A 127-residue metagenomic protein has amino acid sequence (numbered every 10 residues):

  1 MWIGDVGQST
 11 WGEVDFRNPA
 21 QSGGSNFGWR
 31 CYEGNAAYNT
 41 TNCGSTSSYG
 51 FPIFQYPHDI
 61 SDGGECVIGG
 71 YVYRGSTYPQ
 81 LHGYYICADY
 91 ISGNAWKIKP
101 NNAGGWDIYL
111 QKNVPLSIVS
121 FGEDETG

Functional and structural regions predicted by a protein language model:
M1-Y109, L116, T126-G127: Beta-propeller domain segments
